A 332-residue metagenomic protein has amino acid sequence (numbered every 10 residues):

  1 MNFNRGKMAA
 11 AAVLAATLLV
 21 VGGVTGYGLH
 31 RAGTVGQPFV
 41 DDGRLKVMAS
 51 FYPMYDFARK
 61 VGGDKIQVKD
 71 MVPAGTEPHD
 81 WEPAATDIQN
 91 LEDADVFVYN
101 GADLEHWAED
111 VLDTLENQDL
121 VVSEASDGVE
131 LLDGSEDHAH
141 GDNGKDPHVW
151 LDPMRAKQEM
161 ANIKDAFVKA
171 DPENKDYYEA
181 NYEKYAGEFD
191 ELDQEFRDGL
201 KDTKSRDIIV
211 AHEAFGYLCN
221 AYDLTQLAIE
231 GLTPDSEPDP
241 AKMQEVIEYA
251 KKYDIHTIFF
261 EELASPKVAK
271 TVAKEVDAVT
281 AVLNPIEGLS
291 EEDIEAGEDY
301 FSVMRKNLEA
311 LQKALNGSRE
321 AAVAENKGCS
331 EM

Functional and structural regions predicted by a protein language model:
N2-M332: Extracytoplasmic metal-acquisition and chelation regions
